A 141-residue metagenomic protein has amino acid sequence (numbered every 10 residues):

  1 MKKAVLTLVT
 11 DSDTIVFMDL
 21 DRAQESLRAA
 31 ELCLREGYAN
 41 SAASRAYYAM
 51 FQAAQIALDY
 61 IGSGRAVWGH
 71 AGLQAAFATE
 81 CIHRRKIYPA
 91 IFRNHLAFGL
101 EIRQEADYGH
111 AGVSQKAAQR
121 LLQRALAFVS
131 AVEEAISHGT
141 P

Functional and structural regions predicted by a protein language model:
M1-P141: Terminal alpha-helical segments
